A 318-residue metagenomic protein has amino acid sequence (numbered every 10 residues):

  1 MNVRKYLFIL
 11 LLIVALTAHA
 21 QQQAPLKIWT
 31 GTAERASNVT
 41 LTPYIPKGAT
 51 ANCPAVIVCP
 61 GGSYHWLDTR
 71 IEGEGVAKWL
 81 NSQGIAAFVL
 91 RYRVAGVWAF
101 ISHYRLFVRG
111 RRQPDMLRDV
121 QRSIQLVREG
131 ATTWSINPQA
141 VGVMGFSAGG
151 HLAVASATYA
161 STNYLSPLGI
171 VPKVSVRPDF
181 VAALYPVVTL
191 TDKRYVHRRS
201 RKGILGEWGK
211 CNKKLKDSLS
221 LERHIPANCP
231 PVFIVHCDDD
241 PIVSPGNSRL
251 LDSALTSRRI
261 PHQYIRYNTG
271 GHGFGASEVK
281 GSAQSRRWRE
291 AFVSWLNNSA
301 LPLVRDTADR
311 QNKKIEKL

Functional and structural regions predicted by a protein language model:
Q21-T50: N-terminal cap/lid segment of alpha/beta-hydrolase-fold proteins
G31, I170, P186-H224, P230: Mobile cap/lid helix-loop segments that gate and shape the active-site cleft of serine hydrolases
T42-Y44, F100-R105, V235, P245-L318: C-terminal catalytic histidine-bearing segment of alpha/beta-hydrolase fold enzymes
N52-G61: Short beta-strand element of the alpha/beta-hydrolase
Y64-E72, R91-D115, D192-R201, A276-E278: Cap/lid segment of the alpha/beta-hydrolase catalytic domain
R109-T132, R287-E290: Alpha/beta-hydrolase active-site loop
R122-V196, K216: Primarily recognizes the serine-hydrolase "nucleophile elbow" in alpha/beta-hydrolase and SGNH/GDSL folds
N228, F233-H236, D240: Short beta-strand/loop motif that positions the catalytic acidic residue of the alpha/beta-hydrolase fold
